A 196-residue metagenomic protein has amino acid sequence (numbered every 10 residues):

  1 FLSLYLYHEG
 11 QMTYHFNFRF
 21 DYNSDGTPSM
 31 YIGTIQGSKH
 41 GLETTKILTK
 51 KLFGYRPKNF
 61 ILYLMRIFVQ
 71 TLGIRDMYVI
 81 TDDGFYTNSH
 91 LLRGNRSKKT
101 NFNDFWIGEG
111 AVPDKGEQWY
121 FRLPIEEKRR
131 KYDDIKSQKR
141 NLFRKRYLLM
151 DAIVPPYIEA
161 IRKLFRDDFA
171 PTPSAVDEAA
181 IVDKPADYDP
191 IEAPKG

Functional and structural regions predicted by a protein language model:
F1-I47, L142-G196: Non-catalytic substrate-recognition and accessory regions of acyl/acetyltransferase enzymes
Y14-H15, D21-P113: Acyl-donor binding region in acyl/amide transferases
K39, K46, K50-K51, K58 (+8 more regions): Context-gated lysine
N59, Q70-M77, Q118-L123, A160-F165: Noncatalytic linker/hinge segments flanking ATPase motor cores
D83-L149, I153: Active-site/acyl-donor-binding loops of N-acyltransferases
